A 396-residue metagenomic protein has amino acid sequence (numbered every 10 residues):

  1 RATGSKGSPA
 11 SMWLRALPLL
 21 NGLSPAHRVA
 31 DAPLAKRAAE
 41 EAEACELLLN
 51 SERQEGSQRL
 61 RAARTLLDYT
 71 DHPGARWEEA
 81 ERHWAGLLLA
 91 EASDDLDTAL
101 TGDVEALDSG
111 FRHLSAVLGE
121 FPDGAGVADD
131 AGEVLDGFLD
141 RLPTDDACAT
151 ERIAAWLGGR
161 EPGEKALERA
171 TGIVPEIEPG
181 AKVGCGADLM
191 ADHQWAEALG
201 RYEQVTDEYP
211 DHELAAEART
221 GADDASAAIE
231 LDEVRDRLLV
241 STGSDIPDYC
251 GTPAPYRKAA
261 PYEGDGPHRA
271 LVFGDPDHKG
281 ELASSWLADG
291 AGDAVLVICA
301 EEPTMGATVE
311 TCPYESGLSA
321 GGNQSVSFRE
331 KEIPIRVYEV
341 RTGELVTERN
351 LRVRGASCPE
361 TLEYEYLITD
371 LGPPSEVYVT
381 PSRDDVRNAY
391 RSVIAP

Functional and structural regions predicted by a protein language model:
S5-S8, M12, E55-R59, Q194: Residues in the short coil linking paired helices within alpha-helical repeat scaffolds
P9, A16, R59-A62, G110 (+1 more regions): Single-residue signature of alpha-solenoid repeat helices
P18-A38, T65-L87, F111-E176, E203-G221: Short solvent-exposed coil/turn linkers within tandem alpha-helical repeat scaffolds
R37-Q58, G86-S109, A125, F138-A149 (+5 more regions): Alpha-helical linker/edge segments of TPR/alpha-solenoid repeat scaffolds and analogous pre-/post-domain helices
M190, A198-L199, P210: Long, charge-dense tracts
T242-W286, P359-P396: Compositionally biased, intrinsically disordered linkers/stalks adjacent to structured regions
G290-V340: Surface-exposed short loop/turn segments
R349-P359: Short, solvent-exposed aromatic-acidic interface loops
